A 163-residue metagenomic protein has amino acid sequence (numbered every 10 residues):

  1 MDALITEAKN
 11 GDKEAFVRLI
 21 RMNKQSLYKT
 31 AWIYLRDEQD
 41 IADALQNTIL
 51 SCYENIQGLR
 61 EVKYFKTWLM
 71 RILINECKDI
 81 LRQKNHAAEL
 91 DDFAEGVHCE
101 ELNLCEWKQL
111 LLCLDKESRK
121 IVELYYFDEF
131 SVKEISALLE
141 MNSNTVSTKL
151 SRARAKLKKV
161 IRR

Functional and structural regions predicted by a protein language model:
M1-Q25, W107-K108, L112, L138-L139 (+2 more regions): N-terminal module of bacterial RNA polymerase sigma factors
K9, R36, N47-Y64, K84-N85: Sigma70-family region 2
K24, Y28, I49, D115 (+2 more regions): C-terminal flanking helix
K29, D43-L50, E54, K63-N75: Structural recognition of an alpha-helix C-terminal capping motif at a helix-to-coil junction
Q57-R60, R71-L90, R152: Arg/Lys-rich amphipathic alpha helix in sigma70-family domain 2
I74, K78, F127, K133-R163: DNA-recognition helix of helix-turn-helix
D79, Q83-L112, S131: Internal acidic/polar
I121-Y125: A short pre-motif secondary-structure segment
